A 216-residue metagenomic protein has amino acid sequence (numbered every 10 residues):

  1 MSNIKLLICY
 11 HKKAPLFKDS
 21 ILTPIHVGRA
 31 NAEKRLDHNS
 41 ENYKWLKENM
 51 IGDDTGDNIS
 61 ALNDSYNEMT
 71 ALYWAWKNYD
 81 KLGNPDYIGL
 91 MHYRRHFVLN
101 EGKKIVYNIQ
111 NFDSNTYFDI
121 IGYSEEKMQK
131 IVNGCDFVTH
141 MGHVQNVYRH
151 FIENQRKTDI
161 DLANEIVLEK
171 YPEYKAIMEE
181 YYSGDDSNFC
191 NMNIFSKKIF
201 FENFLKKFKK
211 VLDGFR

Functional and structural regions predicted by a protein language model:
M1-R216: ER/Golgi luminal nucleotide-sugar-dependent glycosyltransferases, focusing on the catalytic module
